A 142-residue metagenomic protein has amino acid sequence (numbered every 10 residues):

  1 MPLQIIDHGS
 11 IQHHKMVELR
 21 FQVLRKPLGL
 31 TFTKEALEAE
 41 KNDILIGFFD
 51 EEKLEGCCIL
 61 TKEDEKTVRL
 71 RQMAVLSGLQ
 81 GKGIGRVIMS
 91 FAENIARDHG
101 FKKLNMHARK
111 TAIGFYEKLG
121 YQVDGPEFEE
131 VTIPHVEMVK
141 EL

Functional and structural regions predicted by a protein language model:
M1-L142: Anionic, Ser/Thr-rich low-complexity intrinsically disordered regions
